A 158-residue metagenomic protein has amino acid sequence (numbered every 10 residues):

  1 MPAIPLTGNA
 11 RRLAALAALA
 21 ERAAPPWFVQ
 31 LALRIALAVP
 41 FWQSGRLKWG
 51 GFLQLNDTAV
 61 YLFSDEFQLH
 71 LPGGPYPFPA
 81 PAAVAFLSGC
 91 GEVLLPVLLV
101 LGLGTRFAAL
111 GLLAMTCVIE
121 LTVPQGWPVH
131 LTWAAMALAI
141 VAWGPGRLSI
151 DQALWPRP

Functional and structural regions predicted by a protein language model:
M1-D65, L71-L94, L98-P158: Extended, low-polarity transmembrane helix blocks
